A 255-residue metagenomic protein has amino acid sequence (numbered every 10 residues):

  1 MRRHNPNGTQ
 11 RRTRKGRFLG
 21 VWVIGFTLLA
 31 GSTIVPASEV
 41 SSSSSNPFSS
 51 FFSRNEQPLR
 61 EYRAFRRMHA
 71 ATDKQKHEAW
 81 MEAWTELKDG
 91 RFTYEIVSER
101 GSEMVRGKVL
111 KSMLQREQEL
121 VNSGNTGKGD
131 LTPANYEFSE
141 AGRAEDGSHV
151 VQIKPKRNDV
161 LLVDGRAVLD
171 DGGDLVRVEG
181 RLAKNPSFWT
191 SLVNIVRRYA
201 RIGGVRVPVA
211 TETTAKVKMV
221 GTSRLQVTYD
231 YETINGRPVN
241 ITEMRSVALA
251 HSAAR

Functional and structural regions predicted by a protein language model:
M1-G16: N-terminal secretory signal peptides that target proteins for export/translocation
V21-G31: Bacterial N-terminal signal peptides
A37-D164, D174, K184-L192, V205 (+1 more regions): Structured extracytoplasmic
G165-A167, G180: Contiguous, well-ordered alpha-helical segments that form the cores/surfaces of helical PPI scaffolds
D170, R201: Short, acidic, Ser/Thr-enriched surface-loop or helix-capping motifs
V178, V209-T213: Beta-strand-dense domains in secreted/periplasmic systems and polymorphic toxin scaffolds
